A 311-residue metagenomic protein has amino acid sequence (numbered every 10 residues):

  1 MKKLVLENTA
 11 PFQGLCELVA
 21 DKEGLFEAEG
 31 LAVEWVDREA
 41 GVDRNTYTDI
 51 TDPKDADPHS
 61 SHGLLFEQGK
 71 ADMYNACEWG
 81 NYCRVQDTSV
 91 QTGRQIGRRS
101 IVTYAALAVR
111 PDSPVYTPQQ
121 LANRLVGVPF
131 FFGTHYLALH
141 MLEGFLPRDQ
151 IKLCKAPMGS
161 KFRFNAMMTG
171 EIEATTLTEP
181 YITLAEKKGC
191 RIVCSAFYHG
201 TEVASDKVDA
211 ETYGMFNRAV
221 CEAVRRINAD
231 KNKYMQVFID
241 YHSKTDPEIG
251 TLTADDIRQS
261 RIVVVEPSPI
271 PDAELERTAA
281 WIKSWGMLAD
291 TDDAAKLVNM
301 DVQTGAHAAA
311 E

Functional and structural regions predicted by a protein language model:
K2-H140, G144-L146, E173: Short, glycine-/small- and polar/acidic-enriched structural segments that line small-molecule recognition paths
W35-D37, M158-F164, D255-I257, V265-E266: Ligand-binding pocket scaffold of soluble enzyme catalytic domains
G41, N81, I182, G200 (+1 more regions): Positions that flank functional sites
T92-G97, R148-C154, I192-A196: Short hydrophobic/aromatic-enriched beta-strand-loop microsegments
C154, G159-S243: Pocket-lining segment of extracytoplasmic ligand-binding domains
A210-A289: Secondary-structure end/capping motifs
I282-E311: Conserved C-terminal helix/tail region of periplasmic/extracytoplasmic solute-binding proteins
